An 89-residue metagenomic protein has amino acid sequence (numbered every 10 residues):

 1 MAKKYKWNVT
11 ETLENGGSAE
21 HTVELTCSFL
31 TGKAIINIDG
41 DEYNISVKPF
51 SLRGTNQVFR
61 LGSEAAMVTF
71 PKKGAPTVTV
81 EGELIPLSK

Functional and structural regions predicted by a protein language model:
M1-K89: Cysteine-centric segments in proteins
